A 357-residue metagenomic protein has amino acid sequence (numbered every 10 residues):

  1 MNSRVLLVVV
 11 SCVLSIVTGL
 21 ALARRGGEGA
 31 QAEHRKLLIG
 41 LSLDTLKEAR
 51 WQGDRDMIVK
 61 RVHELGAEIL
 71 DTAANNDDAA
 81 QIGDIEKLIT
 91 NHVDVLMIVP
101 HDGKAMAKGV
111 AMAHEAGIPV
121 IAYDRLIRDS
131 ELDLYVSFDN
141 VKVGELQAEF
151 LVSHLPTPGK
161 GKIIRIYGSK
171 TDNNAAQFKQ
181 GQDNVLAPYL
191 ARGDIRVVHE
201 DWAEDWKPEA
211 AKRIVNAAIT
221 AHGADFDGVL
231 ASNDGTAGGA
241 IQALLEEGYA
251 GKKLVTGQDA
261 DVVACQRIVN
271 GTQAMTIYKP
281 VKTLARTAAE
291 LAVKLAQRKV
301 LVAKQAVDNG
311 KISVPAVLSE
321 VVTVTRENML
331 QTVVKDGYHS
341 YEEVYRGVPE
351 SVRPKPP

Functional and structural regions predicted by a protein language model:
N2-P357: A residue-level marker of the well-folded mature domains of exported/periplasmic proteins
